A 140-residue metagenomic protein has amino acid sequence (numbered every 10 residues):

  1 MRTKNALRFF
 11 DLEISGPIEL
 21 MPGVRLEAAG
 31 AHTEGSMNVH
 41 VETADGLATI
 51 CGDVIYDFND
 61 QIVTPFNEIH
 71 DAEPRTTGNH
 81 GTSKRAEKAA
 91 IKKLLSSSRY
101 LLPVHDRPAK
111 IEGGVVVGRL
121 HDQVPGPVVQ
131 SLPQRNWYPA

Functional and structural regions predicted by a protein language model:
M1-A28, P74-R99, P133-A140: Metallo-beta-lactamase
R2-I62: Catalytic core of the metallo-beta-lactamase
S36-E112: Metallo-beta-lactamase
I91-K92, R99-A140: Binuclear metal-ion centers of metallo-dependent hydrolases, dominated by the metallo-beta-lactamase
